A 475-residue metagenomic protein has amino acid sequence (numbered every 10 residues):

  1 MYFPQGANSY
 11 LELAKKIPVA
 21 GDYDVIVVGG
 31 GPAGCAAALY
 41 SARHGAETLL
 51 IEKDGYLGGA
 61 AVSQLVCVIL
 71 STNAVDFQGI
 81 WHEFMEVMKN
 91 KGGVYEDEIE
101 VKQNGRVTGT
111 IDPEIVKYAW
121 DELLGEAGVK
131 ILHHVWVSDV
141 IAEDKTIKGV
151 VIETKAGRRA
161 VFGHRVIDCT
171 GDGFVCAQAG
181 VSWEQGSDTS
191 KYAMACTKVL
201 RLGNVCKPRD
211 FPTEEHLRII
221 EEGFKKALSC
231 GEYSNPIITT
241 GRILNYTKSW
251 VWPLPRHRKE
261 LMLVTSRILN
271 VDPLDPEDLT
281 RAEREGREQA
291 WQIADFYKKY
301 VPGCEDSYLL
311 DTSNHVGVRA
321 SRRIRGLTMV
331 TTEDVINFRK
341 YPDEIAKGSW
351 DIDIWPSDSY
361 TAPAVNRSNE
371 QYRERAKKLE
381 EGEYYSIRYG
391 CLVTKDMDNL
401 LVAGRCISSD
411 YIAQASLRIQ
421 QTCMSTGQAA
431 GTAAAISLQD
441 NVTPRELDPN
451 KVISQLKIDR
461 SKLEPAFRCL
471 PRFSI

Functional and structural regions predicted by a protein language model:
Y2-A7, A14, Y40, A46-E47 (+5 more regions): Conserved N-terminal/central alpha/beta ligand/cofactor-binding core
Y2-G6, K16, A60, G92 (+3 more regions): Flavin (FAD/FMN)-binding glycine-rich loop and adjacent Rossmann-like elements that form
V19-G31: Beta1/beta-strand and adjacent pyrophosphate-binding region of the FAD-binding site in flavoprotein oxidoreductases
Y23, I147, G163-H164: Local beta-strand N-terminus motif with an aromatic residue
V28-G31, I51-D54, L65, W136 (+4 more regions): Active-site-proximal beta-strand/loop segments in catalytic clefts of secreted hydrolases
G34: N-terminal Rossmann-fold NAD(P) dinucleotide-binding loop
H133-K148, E153-R159: A conserved hydrophobic secondary-structure block that centers on an alpha-helix together with its immediately flanking
